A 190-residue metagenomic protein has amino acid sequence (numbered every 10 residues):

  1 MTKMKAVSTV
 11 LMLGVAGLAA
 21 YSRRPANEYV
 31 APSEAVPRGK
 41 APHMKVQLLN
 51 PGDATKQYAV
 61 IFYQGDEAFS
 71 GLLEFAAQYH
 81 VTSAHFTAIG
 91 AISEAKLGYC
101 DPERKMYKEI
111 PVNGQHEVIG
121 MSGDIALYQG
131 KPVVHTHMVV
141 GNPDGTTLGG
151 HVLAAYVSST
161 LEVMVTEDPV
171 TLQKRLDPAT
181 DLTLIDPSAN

Functional and structural regions predicted by a protein language model:
M1-T2: N-terminal secretory signal peptides that target proteins for export/translocation
K5-A20: Hydrophobic alpha-helical topogenic segments used for membrane insertion/localization
R24-V134, V139-N190: N-terminal intrinsically disordered, cationic/polar leader segments that include organellar targeting peptides
